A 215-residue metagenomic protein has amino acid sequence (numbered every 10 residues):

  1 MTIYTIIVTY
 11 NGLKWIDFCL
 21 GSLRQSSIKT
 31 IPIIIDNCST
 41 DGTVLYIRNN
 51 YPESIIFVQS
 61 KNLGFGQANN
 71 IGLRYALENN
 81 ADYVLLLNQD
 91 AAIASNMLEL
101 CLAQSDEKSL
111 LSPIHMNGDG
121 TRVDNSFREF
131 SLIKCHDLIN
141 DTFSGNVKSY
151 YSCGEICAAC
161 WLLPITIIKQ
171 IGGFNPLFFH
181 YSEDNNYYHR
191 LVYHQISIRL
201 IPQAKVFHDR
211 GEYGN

Functional and structural regions predicted by a protein language model:
G21-T30: Short, acidic, metal-binding catalytic loop of nucleotide-sugar glycosyltransferases
S22, D36-L45, K61, A91: A conserved acidic beta->alpha catalytic loop
K29-C38, F57-Q59: Short beta-strand/loop segment that forms part of the nucleotide-sugar
Q59-N79: Glycine-rich, basic loop-to-helix element that forms the pyrophosphate-binding segment of sugar-nucleotide handling
A81-A92: Short beta-strand-to-loop acidic/aromatic patch adjacent to the donor-nucleotide binding site
A92-N125: Conserved donor NDP-sugar-binding/catalytic core segment of glycosyltransferases
F130-G154: Short, flexible, basic/aromatic active-site loop/helix in glycosyltransferases
G154-G172, L177-K205: A short, conserved alpha-helix in the catalytic core of glycosyltransferases
